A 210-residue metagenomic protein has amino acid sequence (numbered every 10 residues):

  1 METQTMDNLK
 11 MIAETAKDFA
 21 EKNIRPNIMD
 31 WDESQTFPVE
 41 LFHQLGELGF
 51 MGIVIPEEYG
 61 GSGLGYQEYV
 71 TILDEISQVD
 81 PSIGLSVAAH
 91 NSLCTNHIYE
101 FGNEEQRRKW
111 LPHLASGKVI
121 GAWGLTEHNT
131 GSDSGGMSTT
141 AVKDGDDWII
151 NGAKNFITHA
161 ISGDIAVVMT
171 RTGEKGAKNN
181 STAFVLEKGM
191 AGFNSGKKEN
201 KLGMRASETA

Functional and structural regions predicted by a protein language model:
M1-A88, E105-K109, H113-S116, K143: Amphipathic, small/basic residue-rich leader segments at the start of a protein or domain
L64-Y66, D133-G135, H159-G163, A177-N180 (+1 more regions): Short glycine/proline-enriched turns and hinge-like loops at secondary-structure junctions
Q78-P81, G131, N155-A160: Glycine-rich phosphate/pyrophosphate-binding beta-alpha loops
G84-E105, G131: N-terminal glycine-rich flavin-associated loop
G117-L125: A short, Trp-centered hydrophobic/proline-enriched beta-strand micro-motif
T130-D133, K143, W148, I157 (+1 more regions): Hydrophobic, small-residue-rich alpha-helical packing segments that form membrane-like cores
G136, G189-A210: Flexible, small-/acidic-enriched active-site or ligand-binding loops
N151-S195: A short core secondary-structure module
